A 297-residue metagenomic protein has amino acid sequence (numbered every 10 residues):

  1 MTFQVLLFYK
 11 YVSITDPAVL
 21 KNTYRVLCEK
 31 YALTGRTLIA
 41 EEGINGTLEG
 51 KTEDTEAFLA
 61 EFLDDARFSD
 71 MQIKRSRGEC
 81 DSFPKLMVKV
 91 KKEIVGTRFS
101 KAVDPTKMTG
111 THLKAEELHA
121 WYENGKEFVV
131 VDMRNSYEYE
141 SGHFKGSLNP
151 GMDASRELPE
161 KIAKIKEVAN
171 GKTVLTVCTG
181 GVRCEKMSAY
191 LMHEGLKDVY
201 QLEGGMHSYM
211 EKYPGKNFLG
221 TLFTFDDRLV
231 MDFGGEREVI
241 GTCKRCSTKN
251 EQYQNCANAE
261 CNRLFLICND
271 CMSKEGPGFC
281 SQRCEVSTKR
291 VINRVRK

Functional and structural regions predicted by a protein language model:
T2-T111, N135-V174, V182-K297: Rhodanese-like catalytic fold shared by cysteine-dependent sulfurtransferases and DSP/PTP-type phosphatases
F99-V103, L118, E127: Hydrophobic alpha-helical hairpins/lids featuring a short glycine-rich hinge
K107-E123: Internal catalytic-core helix/loop-beta-alpha segment that presents or stabilizes conserved functional determinants
N124-E127, N170-G171: Short, well-ordered loop/turn elements at secondary-structure boundaries
V130-D132: Structural scaffold elements adjacent to functional motifs in cytosolic proteins
